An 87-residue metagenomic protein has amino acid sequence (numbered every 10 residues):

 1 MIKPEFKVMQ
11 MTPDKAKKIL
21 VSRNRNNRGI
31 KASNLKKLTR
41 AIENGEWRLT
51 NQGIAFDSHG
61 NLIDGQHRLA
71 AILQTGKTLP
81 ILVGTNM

Functional and structural regions predicted by a protein language model:
M1-Q74, T78-T85: Short alpha-helix boundary/capping and kink motifs at helix termini
